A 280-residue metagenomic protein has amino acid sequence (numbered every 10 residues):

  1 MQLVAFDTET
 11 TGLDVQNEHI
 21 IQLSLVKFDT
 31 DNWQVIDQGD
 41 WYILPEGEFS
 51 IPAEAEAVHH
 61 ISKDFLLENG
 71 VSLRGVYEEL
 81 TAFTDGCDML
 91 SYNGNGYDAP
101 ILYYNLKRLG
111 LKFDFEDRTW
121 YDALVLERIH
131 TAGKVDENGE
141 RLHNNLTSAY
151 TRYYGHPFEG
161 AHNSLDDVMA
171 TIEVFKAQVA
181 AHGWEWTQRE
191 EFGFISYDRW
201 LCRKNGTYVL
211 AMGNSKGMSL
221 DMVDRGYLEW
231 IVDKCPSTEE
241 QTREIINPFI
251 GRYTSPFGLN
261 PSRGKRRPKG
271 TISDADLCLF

Functional and structural regions predicted by a protein language model:
M1-D117, A132-H162: Conserved non-catalytic scaffold segment of RNase H-like nuclease domains
D117-H130: Histidine/lysine/aspartate-rich catalytic loop segments that bind and position anionic ligands
A161-S164, W184-W186: Short, charged, surface-exposed loops that flank catalytic or proteolytic processing sites
N163-K176: Acidic, divalent-metal-coordinating active-site segment for phosphoryl/phosphodiester hydrolysis, typified by short
V174-F280: Acidic two-metal-ion nuclease catalytic site recognized across multiple nuclease folds, prominently DnaQ/RNase D-T
